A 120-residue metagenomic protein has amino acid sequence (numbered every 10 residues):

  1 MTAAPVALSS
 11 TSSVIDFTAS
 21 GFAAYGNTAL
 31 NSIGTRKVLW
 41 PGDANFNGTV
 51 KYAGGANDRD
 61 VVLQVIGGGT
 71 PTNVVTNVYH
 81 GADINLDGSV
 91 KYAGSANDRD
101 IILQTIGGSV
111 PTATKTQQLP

Functional and structural regions predicted by a protein language model:
M1-P120: Cellulosome-associated attachment modules in secreted, modular CAZymes
